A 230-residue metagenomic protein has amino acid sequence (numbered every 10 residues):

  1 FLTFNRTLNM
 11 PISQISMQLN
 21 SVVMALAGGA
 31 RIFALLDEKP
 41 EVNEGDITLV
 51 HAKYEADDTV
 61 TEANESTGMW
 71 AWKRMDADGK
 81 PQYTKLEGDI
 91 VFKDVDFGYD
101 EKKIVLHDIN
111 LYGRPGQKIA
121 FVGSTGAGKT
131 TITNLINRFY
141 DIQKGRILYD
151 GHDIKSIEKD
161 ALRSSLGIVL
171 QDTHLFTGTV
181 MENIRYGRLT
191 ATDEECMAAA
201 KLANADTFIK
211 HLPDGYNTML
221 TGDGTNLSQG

Functional and structural regions predicted by a protein language model:
F1-T3: Membrane-water interface of transmembrane alpha-helices in multipass transporters/channels
T7-D37: Cytosolic ends of transmembrane helices, especially the final helix of ABC transmembrane type-1 domains
S16, V42-G45, L220: Short, hydrophobic secondary-structure boundary micro-motifs
N20, I47, M181-E182: Conserved beta-to-alpha transition
A34, E41, R185: Conserved E/DxxT/N motif and adjacent residues on the DHp alpha2 helix of HisKA-family sensor histidine kinases
D37-E44, T207-H211: Proline-centered turn/helix-capping motifs that create local helix->coil transitions or kinks
E41-K53: Solvent-exposed, non-transmembrane helices and loops of integral membrane proteins
A52-G230: ABC-type nucleotide-binding domain
